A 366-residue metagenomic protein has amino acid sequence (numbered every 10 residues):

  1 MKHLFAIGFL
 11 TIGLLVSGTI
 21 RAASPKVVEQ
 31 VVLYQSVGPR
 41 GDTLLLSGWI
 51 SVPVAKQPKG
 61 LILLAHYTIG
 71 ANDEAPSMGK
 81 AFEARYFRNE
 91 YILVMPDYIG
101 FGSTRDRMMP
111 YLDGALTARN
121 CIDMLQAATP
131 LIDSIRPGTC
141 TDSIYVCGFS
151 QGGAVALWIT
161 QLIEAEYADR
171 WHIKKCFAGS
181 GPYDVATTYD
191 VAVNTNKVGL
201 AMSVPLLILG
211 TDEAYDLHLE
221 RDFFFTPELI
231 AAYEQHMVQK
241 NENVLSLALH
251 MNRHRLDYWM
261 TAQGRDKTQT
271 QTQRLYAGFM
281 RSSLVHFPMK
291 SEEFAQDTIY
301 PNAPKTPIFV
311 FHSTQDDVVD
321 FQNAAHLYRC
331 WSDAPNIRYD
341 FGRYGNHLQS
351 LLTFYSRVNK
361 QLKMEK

Functional and structural regions predicted by a protein language model:
M1-A23: Bacterial Sec-dependent N-terminal signal peptides
S24-K56, G60: N-terminal cap/lid segment of alpha/beta-hydrolase-fold proteins
A55-K59, Y67-V94, I99-R105: Short substrate-entry loop that stabilizes the transition state in hydrolases
Y111-D133: Alpha/beta-hydrolase active-site loop
A127-V198: Primarily recognizes the serine-hydrolase "nucleophile elbow" in alpha/beta-hydrolase and SGNH/GDSL folds
G179-P301: Accessory cap/linker subdomain of secreted extracellular hydrolases
D190, G199, A277-S282, M289-F294 (+2 more regions): C-terminal catalytic histidine-bearing segment of alpha/beta-hydrolase fold enzymes
F309-H312, D316: Short beta-strand/loop motif that positions the catalytic acidic residue of the alpha/beta-hydrolase fold
